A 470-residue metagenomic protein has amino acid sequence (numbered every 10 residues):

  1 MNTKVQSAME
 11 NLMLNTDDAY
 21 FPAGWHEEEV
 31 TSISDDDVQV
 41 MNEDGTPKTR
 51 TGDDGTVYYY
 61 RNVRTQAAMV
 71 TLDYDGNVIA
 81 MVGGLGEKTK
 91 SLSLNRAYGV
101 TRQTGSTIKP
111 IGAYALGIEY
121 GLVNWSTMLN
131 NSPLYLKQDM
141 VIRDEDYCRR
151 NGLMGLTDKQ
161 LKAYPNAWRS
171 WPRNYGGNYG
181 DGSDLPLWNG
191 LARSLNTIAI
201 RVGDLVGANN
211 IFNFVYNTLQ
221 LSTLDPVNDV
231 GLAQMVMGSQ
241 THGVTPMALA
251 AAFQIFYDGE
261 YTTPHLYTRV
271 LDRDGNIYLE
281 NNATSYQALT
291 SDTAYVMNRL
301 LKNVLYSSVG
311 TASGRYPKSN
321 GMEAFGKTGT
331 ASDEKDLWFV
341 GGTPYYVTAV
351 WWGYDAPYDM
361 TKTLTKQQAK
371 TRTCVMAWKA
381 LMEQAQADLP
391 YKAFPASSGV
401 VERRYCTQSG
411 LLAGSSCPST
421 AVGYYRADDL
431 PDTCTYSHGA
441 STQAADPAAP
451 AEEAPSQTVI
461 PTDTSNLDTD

Functional and structural regions predicted by a protein language model:
M1, S7, L221-S222, Q234-G238: Non-catalytic, structured segments within soluble enzyme domains
N2-R61, T65-T71, V78-G83, E87-V100 (+3 more regions): A penicillin-recognizing enzyme superfamily signal
D73, K88, I118-T127, S222-P226 (+1 more regions): Secondary-structure transition/capping motifs at alpha-helix termini and the adjoining loop/turn into the next element
V78, T104-I118, W125, I198-A199 (+2 more regions): Extended, hydrophobic alpha-helical segments in both membrane/secreted and soluble proteins
L92-A97, V230-V236: Surface-exposed aromatic
L122-I211, L232, R273-N303: Conserved catalytic neighborhood of penicillin-recognizing serine enzymes
V206-L224: Short, charged, amphipathic alpha-helices and their helix-cap/turn boundaries
A454-D470: Long, low-complexity, intrinsically disordered segments
